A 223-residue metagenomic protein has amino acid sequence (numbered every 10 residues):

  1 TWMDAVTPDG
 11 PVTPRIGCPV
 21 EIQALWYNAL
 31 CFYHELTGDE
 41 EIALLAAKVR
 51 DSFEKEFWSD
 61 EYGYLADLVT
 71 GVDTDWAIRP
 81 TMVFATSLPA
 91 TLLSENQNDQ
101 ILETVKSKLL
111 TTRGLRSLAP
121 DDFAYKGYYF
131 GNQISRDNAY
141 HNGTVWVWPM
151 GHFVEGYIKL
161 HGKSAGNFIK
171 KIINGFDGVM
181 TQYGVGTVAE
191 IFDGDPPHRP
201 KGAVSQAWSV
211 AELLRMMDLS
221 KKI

Functional and structural regions predicted by a protein language model:
T1-G17, G71, Y129-Y140, F192-P200: Acidic/His metal-coordination segments adjacent to aromatic residues that form catalytic metal sites in metalloenzymes
P14-E21, H141-V145, S164, K201 (+1 more regions): Conserved aromatic-histidine-acidic binding/catalytic patches
C18-P19, A24-Y129, K171, G178-V210: Catalytic cores of carbohydrate-active enzymes
N28-E35, S87-A90, H152-K159, R215-L219: Short glycine/serine- and small hydrophobic-enriched flexible loop segments
A90-Q97, L160-A165, D218-I223: Short helix-capping/linker segments at secondary-structure and domain boundaries
F123-A165, L214-D218: C-terminal substrate/ligand-recognition segments
S164-F176: Extracellular low-complexity, Gly/Ser/Thr-rich intrinsically disordered linkers and protease-sensitive activation/hinge
